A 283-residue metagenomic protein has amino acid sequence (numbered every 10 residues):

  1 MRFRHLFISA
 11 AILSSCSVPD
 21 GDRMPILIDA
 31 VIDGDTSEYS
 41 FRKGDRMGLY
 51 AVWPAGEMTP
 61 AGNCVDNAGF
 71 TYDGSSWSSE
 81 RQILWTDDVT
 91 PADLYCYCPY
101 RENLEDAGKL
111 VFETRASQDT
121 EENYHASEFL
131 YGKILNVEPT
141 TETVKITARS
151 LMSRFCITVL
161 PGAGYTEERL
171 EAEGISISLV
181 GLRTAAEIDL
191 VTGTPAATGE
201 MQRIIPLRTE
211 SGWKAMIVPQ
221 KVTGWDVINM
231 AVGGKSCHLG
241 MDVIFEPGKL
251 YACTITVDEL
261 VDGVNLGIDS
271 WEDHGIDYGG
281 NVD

Functional and structural regions predicted by a protein language model:
R2-S9: Sec-dependent signal peptide recognition, specifically the positively charged N-region followed immediately by
F3, V18-P19: Short, aromatic- and cysteine-enriched interfacial helices/patches that mediate contacts at lipid membranes
S14-S15: C-terminal motif of bacterial Sec signal peptides marking the signal peptidase cleavage site
P19-E171, P206-G224, E246-K249, E272-D283: Short, low-hydrophobicity acidic/polar segments
V159-A163, G181, G267: Generic secondary-structure microfeatures
E171-K249: Contiguous ligand/interfacial binding patches
S236-D283: Hydrophilic extracytoplasmic domains
